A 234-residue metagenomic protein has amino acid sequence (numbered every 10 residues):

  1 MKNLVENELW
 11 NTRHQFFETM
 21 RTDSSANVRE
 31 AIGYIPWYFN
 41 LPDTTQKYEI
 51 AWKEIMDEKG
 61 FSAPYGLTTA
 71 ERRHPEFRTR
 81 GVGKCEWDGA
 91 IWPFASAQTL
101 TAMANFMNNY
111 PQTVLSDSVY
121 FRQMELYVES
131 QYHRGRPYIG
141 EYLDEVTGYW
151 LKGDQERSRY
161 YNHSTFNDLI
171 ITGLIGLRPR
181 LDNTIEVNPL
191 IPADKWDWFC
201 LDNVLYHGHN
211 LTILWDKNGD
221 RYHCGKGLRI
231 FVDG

Functional and structural regions predicted by a protein language model:
M1-R21, I50-N210, G219: Non-catalytic carbohydrate-binding regions of carbohydrate-active enzymes
N27-P42: An alpha-helical repeat/solenoid feature that recognizes helix-turn-helix modules
E30-A31, S164, H207, C224: A short, structural micro-pattern
K47-I50, C224-K226: Short conserved micro-motifs at the rims of enzyme active sites and ligand-binding pockets
F199, D216-G234: Catalytic-core signal marking the mid-to-C-terminal active-site face
I213: Acidic, glycine/polar-enriched metal-coordinating patches/loops that mediate binding to polyanionic ligands
